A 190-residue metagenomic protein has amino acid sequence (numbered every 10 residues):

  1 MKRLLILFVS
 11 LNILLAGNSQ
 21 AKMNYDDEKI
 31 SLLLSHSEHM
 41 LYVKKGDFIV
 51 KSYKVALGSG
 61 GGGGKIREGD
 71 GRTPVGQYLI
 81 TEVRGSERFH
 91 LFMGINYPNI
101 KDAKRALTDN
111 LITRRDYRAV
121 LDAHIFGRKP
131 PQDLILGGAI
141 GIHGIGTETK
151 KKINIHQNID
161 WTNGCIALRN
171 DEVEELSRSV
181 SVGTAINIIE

Functional and structural regions predicted by a protein language model:
L4-I13: Sec-dependent N-terminal signal peptides
I13-S19: C-terminal segment of classical bacterial N-terminal signal peptides
A21-S31, H36-S37, K54-E82, L121-R128 (+1 more regions): N-terminal post-signal-peptidase region of extra-cytosolic proteins
K29, V50, V75, R88-H90 (+1 more regions): Sequence-level motif detector for i,i+2 pairs with an aromatic at +2
S37-H39, G46-F48, V55-G60, V83-S86 (+3 more regions): Solvent-exposed coil/turn segments that connect beta secondary-structure elements in extracytoplasmic/periplasmic
V43-K45, E190: Residue-level signal for short segments within beta-strands and strand-turn junctions of well-structured beta-sheet
S86-E190: Exported/periplasmic cell-wall-interacting domains
